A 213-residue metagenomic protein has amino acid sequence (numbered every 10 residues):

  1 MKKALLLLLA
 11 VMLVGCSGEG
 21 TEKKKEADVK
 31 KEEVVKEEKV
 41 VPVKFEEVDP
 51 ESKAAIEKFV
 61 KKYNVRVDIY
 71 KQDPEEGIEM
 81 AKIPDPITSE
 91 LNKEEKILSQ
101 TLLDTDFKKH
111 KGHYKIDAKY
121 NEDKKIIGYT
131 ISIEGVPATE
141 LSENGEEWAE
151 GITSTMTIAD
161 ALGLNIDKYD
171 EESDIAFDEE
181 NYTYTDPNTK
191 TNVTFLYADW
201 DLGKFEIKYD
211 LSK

Functional and structural regions predicted by a protein language model:
L5-L7, G18-S99: N-terminal, intrinsically disordered, polar/charged segments of Gram-positive cell-envelope systems that serve as
M12-G15: C-terminal motif of bacterial Sec signal peptides marking the signal peptidase cleavage site
P86-S89, K115-K119, N192-A198: Short amphipathic beta-strand and strand-loop transition segments with alternating hydrophobic
N92-D106, F177-T183: Short, hydrophobic/aromatic-rich segments at coil-to-beta transitions
H110-G112, A176-D178, P187-T189: Residues that act as N-cap/strand-start positions at coil-to-secondary-structure junctions
G112-A176: Long, charged/polar, surface-exposed segments that mediate recognition or autoinhibition
T183-D210: Short, exposed beta-strand-loop hairpins at the edges of beta-sheets in extracellular/periplasmic proteins
